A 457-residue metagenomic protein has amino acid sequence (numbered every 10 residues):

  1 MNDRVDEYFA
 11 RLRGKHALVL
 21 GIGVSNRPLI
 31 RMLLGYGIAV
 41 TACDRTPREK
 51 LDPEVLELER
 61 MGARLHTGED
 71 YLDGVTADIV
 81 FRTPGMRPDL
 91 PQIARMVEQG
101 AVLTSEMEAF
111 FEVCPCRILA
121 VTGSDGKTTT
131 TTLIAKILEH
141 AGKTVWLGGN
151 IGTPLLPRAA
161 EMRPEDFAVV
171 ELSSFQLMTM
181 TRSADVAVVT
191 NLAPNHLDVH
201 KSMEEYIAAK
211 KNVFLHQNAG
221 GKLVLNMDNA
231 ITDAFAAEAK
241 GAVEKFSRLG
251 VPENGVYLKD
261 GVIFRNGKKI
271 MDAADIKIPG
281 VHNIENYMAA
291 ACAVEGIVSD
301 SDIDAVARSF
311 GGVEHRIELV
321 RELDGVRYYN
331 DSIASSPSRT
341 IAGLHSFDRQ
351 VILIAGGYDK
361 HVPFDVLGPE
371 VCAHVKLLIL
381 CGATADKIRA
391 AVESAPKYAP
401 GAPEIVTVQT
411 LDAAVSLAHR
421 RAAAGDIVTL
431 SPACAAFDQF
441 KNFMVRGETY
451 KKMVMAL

Functional and structural regions predicted by a protein language model:
M1-S105, A109, S299: N-terminal leader/targeting and accessory segments in enzymes
D3-H16, N26-Y36, T144, M271-K376: Nucleotide phosphate-binding/pyrophosphate-handling subdomain across enzymes that bind or process nucleotide phosphates
L33, V80, V121, N150 (+11 more regions): Residue-level signal for inorganic ion chemistry
G35, L72-A77, P84-M227, I231-A242 (+3 more regions): Phosphate-binding loop of NTP-binding sites
A39-T46, L223-M227, I354-A355, H374-A383: Short internal beta-strands
V40-D44, L147, V169, K245 (+1 more regions): Short beta-strand "acidic-cap" motif of Rossmann-like dinucleotide-binding folds
D44-R45, H66-E69, T104-E108, K240-L258 (+4 more regions): Beta-strand->loop->alpha-helix junctions that form or flank phosphate-binding loops in nucleotide-handling enzymes
V55-L56, V366-G425: C-terminal helical cap/extension that packs against the catalytic core of soluble nucleotide-cofactor enzymes
